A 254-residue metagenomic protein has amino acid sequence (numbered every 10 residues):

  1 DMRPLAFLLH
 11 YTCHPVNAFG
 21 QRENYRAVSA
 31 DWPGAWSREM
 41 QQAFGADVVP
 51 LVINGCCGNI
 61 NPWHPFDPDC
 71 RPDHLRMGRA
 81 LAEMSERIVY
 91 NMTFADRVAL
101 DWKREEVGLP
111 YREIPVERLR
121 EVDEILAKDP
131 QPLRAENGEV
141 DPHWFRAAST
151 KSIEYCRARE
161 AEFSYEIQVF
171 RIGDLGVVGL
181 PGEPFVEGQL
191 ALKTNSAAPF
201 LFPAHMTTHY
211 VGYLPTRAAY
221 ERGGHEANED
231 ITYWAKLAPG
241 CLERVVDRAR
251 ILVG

Functional and structural regions predicted by a protein language model:
D1-G254: Non-catalytic substrate/cofactor recognition surfaces at enzyme active-site rims
